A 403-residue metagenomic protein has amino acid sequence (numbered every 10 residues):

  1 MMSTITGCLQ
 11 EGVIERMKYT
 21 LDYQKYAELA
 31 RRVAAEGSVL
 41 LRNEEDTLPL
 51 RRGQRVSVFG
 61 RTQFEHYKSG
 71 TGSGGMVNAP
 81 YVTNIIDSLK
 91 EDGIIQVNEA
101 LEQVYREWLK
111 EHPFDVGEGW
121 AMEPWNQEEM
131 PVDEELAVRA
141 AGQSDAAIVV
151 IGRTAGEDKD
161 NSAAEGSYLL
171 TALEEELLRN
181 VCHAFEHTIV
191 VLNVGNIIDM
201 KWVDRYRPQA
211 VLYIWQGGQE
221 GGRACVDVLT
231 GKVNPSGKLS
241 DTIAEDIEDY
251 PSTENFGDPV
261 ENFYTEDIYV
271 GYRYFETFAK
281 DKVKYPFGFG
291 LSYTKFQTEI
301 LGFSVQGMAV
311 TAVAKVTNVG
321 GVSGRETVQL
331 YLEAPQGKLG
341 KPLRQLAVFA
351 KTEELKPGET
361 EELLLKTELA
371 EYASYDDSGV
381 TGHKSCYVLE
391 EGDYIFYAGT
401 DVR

Functional and structural regions predicted by a protein language model:
M1-R403: C-terminal non-catalytic regions of proteins with extracellular/luminal or membrane-system context
